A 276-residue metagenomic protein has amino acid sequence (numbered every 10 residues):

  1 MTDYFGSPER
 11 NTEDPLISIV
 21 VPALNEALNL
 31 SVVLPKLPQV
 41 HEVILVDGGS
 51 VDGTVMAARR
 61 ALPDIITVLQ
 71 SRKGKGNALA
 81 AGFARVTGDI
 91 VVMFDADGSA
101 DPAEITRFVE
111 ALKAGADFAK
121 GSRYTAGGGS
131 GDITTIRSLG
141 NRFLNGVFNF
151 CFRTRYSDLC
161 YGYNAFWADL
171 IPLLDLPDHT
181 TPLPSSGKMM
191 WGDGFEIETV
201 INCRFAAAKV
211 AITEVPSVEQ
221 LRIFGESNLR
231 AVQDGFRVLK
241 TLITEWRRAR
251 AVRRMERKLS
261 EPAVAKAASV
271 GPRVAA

Functional and structural regions predicted by a protein language model:
M1-D14, T180-A276: Hydrophobic helical membrane-anchoring modules
M1-P35: N-proximal low-complexity "stem/linker" segments adjacent to membrane-targeting elements
L16-S18, E42, V200: Cell-envelope/extracellular polymer assembly enzymes that use nucleotide-activated donors
V21, L34, H41-S50, L69: Short beta-strand/loop segment that forms part of the nucleotide-sugar
L28-V32, D52-A61: Acidic helix N-cap motif at the loop->helix transition within catalytic regions of sugar-transfer enzymes
I44, V55-R85: Conserved donor nucleotide-binding strand/loop of the catalytic core
D47-M56, G98: A conserved acidic beta->alpha catalytic loop
S71-K73, N77-R85, I90, P102-W191 (+3 more regions): Acceptor/aglycone-binding surface of glycosyltransferases and processive sugar-polymer synthases
